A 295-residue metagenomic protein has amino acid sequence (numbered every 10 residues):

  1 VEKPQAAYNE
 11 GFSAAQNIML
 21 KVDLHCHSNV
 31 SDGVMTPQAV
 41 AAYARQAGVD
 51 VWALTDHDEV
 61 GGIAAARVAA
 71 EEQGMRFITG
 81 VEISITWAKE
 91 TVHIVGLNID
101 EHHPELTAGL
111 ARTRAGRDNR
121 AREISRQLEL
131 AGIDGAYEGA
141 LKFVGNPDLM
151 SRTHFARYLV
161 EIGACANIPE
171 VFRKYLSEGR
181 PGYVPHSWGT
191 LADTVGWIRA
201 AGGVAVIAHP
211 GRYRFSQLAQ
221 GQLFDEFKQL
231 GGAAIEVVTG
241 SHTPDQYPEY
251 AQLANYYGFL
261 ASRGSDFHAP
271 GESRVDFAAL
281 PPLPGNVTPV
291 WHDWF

Functional and structural regions predicted by a protein language model:
P4: Cationic, low-complexity basic patches in intrinsically disordered or flexible, solvent-exposed regions
F12-E90, L176-E178, G189-E272, P289: An N-terminally biased module of ancient metal coordination in phosphate/nucleic-acid-related enzymes
N17, A69-D225, N286-V290, W294: Extended substrate/RNA-proximal surfaces in nucleic-acid metabolism proteins
M35, K142, R173, R274-D276: Residue-level detector of alpha-helical segments with a strong bias toward transmembrane helices and their helix-loop
G232, S273-F295: His/Asp/Glu-enriched, well-ordered alpha-helical/loop segment that forms or immediately abuts the divalent-metal
